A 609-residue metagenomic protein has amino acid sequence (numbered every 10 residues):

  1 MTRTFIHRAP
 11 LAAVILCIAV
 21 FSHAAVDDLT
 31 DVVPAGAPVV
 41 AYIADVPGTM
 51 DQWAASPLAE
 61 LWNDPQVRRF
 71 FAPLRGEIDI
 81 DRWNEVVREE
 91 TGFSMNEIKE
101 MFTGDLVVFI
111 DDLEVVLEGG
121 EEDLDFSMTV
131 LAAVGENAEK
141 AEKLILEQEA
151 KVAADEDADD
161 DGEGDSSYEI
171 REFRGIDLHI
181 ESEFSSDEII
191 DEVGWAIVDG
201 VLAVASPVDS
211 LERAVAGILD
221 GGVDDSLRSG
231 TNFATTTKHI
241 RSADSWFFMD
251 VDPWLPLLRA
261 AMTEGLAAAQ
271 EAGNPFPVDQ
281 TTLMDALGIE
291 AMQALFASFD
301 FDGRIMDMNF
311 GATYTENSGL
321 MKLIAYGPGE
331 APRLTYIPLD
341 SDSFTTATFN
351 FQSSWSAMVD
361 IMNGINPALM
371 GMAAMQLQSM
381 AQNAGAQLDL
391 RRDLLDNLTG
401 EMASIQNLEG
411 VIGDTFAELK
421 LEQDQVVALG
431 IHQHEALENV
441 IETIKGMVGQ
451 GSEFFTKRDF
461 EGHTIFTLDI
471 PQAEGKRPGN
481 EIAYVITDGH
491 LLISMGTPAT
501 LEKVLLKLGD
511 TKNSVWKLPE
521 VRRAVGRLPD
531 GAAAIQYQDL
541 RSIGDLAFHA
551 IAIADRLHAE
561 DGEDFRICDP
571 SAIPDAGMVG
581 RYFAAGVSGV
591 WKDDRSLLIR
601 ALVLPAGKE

Functional and structural regions predicted by a protein language model:
T2-L11: Bacterial N-terminal signal peptides that target proteins for export
P10-V20: Bacterial N-terminal signal peptides
A24-I180, F184-D187, A234-M292, G311-L421 (+3 more regions): Structural boundary/hinge residues at secondary-structure and domain interfaces
V134-E139, P207-S210, I431-H434, G496-A499: Helix N-cap motif at beta-to-alpha junctions
S186-A267, K476-D564: A conserved glycine-rich beta-strand in the N-terminal activation segment of trypsin-fold
L419-K420, D424-G430, H490: Ordered core of a single globular domain
V427-V440, I493-S494: C-terminal substrate/ligand-recognition segments
G430, G577-E609: C-terminal regions of mature proteins
